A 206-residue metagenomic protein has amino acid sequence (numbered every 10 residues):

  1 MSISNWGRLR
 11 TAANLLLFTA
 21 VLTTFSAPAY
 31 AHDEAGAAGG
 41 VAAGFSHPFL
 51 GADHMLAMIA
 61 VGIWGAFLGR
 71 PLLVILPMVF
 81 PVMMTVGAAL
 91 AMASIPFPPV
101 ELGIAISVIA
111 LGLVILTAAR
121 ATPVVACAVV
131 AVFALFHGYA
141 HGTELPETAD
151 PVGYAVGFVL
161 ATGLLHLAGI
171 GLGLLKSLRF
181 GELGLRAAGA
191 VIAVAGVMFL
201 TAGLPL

Functional and structural regions predicted by a protein language model:
S2-L206: Membrane metalloprotein/metal-transporter helix-bundle signature
